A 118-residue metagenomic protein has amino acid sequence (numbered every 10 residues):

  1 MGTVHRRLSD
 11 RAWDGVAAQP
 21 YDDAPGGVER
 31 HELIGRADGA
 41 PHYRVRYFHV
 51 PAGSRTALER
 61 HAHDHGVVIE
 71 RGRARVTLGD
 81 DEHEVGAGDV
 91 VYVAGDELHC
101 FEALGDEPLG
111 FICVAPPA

Functional and structural regions predicted by a protein language model:
M1-H42: A short, N-terminal "cap"/entry segment at the start of jelly-roll beta-barrel domains of the cupin/DSBH fold
R30-E32, R46-H61, G95: Conserved short histidine dyad/triad with adjacent acidic residue
Y47, G66, D81-H83: Short, surface-exposed secondary-structure edge patches
Y47, Y92, D106-A118: A short hydrophobic beta-strand segment most commonly corresponding to one strand of the jelly-roll/cupin
S54, A62-H63, D81, E97 (+1 more regions): A generic "binding-loop/recognition-motif" signal
S54-A57, R75, V91, G95-F101: Histidine-centered metal-chelating micro-motifs
H63-A74: Glycine- and acidic-residue-biased ligand/ion/polar-headgroup-sensing regions
D81-G95: Short acidic-glycine-tyrosine-enriched beta hairpin
